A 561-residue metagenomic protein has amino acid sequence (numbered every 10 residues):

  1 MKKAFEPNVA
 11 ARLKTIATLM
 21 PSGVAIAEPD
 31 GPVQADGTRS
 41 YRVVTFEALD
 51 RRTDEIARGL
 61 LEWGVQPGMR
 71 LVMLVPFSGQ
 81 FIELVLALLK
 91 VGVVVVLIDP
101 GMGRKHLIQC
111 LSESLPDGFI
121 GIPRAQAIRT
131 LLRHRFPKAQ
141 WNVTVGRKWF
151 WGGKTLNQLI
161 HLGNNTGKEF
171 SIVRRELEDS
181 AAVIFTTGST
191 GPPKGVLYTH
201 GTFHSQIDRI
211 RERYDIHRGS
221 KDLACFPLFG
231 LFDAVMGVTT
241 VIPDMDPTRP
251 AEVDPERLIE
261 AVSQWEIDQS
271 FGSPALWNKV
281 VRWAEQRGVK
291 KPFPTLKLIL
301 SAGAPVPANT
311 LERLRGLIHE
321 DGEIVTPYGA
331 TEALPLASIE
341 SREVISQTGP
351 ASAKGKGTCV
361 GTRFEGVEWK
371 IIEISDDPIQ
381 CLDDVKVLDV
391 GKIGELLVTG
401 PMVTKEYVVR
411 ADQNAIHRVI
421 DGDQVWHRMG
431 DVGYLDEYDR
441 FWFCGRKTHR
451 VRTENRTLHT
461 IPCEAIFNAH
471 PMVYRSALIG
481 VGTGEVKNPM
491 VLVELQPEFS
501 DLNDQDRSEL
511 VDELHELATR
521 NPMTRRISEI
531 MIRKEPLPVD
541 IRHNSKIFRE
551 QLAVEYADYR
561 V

Functional and structural regions predicted by a protein language model:
F5, A25-L86, G103-I108, I160-H161 (+2 more regions): Conserved AMP-binding/adenylate-forming core of the ANL superfamily
S22-V24, T144, F150, H161-F185 (+2 more regions): Conserved pre-ATP/AMP-binding loop-to-beta segment of ANL
V43-E47, A181-D208, T239: Conserved AMP-binding A3 loop
W63, L74, P378, K386-T460 (+1 more regions): Conserved ATP-binding/catalytic segment of the ANL
K90-L159, L495-P497, L510: Structural core segment of the AMP-binding/adenylate-forming
V93-V94, H204-K221, F226-D268, W283: Conserved AMP-binding/adenylation subdomain of ANL enzymes
W141, V145, N157-H161, V238 (+3 more regions): Gly/Ser/Thr-rich phosphate-binding loop
A477-G482, M490-V491, H515-V561: Conserved C-terminal "lid"/linker of ANL adenylate-forming enzymes
